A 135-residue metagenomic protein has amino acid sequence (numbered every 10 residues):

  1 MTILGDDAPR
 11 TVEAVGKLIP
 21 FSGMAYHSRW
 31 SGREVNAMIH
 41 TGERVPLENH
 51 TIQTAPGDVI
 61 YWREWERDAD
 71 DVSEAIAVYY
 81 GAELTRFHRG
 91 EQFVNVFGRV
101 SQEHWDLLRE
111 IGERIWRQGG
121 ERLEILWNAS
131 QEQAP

Functional and structural regions predicted by a protein language model:
M1-T2: Second-shell loop/turn segments in exported
G5-P135: Glycine-rich active-site loops that engage anionic ligands at enzyme catalytic sites
